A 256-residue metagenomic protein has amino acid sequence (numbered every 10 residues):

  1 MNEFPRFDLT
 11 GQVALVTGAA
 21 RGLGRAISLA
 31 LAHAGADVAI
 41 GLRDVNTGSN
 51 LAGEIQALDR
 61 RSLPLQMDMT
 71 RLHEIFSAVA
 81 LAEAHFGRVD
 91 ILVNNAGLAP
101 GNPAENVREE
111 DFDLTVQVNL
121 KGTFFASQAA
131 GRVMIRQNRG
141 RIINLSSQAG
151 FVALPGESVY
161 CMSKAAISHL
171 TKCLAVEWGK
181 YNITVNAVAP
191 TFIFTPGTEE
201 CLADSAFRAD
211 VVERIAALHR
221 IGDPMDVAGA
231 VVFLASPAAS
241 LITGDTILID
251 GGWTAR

Functional and structural regions predicted by a protein language model:
N2-R6, V152, V232, T243-R256: Short C-terminal tail/terminal secondary-structure segment of NAD(P)H-dependent dehydrogenase/reductase domains
V13, A20-R21, D44: Conserved glycine-rich cofactor-binding loop
P103-A104, R108-V116, I142, V211-V212: Substrate-binding pocket helix/loop in short-chain dehydrogenase/reductase
S127, S163, T171: Active-site helix of classical SDR
S147: Residue(s) in the substrate-gating loop at a strand-loop-helix junction that position the organic substrate next
G179, T184, I242-G244: Short, small/polar-rich loop/turn modules that mediate ligand/substrate recognition or access, typified
A216-V227, A238: A conserved structural motif in NAD(P)-dependent oxidoreductases
